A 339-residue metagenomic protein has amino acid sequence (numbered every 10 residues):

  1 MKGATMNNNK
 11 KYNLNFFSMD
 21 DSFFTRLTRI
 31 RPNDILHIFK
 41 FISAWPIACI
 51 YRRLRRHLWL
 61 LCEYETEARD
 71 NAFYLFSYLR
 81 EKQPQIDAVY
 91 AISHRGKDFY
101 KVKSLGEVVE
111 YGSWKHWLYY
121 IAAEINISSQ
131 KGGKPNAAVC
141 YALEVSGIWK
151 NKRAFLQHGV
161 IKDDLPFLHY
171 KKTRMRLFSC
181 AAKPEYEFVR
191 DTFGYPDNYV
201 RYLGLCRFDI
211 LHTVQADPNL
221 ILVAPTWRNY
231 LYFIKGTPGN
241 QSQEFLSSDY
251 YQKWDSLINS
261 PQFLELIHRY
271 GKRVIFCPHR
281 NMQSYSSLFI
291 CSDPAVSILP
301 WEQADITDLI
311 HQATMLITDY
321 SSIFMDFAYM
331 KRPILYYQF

Functional and structural regions predicted by a protein language model:
M1-L58, E63-E65: Membrane-proximal basic amphipathic "stem/tether" segments
H57-L211: Active-site and donor-binding regions of nucleotide-sugar-utilizing enzymes
D70-F76, R80, C206-L288: Conserved catalytic-core segment of nucleotide-activated headgroup transferases in glycan assembly
I92-D98, H279-Q283, S321-S322: Short, polar loop motifs at secondary-structure junctions
S113, R280, P300-D308: Conserved active-site histidine-acidic residue motif and adjacent donor-binding/catalytic loop of glycosyltransferases
A138-G159, G239-Q252, K331-F339: A short, gly/pro- and small-residue-rich
S287-E302: Nucleotide-activated donor-binding/catalytic signature segment of Leloir-type glycosyltransferases, i.e., the conserved
Q303-F339: A donor-sugar binding/catalytic signature common to diverse glycosyltransferases and related nucleotide-sugar
